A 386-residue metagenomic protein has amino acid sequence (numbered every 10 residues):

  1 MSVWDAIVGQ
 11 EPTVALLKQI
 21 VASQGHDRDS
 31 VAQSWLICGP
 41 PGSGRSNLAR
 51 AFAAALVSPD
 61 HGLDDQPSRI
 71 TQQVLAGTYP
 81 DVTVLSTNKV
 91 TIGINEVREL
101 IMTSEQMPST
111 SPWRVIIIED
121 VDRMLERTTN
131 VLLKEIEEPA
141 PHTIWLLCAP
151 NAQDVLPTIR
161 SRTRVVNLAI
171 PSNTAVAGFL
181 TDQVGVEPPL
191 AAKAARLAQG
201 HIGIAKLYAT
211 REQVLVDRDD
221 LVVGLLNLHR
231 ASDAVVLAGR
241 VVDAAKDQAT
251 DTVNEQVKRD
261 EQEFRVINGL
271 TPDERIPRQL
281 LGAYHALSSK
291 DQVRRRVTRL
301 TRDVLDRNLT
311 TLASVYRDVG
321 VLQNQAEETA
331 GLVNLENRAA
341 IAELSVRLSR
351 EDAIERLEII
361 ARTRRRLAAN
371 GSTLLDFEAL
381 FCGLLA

Functional and structural regions predicted by a protein language model:
M1-A55, G62-V74, H142, P150-N308 (+1 more regions): Charged, glycine-rich active-site and insertion segments that engage polyanionic ligands
K18-H26, Q72-Q73, I94-V115, R123 (+2 more regions): Conserved alpha-helical scaffold flanking the Walker A/P-loop in AAA+ ATPase domains
S30-A32, L75-P80, S109-P112, P139-H142: Short loop/turn elements that form and flank the Walker-type P-loop nucleotide-binding site in RecA-like NTPase cores
C38-P40, V84-K89: A short hydrophobic beta-strand->loop->alpha-helix junction that borders the nucleotide-binding pocket of P-loop NTPases
N88-I94, V121, V165-V166: Flexible beta-alpha connector loops of hexameric P-loop NTPases
E105-Q106, N130-L147, P157: Conserved catalytic/switch belt of AAA+ P-loop NTPases
E119-D120, L147-A152: A short beta-strand-to-loop transition that corresponds to the Sensor-1 phosphate-sensing loop of AAA+ P-loop ATPases
